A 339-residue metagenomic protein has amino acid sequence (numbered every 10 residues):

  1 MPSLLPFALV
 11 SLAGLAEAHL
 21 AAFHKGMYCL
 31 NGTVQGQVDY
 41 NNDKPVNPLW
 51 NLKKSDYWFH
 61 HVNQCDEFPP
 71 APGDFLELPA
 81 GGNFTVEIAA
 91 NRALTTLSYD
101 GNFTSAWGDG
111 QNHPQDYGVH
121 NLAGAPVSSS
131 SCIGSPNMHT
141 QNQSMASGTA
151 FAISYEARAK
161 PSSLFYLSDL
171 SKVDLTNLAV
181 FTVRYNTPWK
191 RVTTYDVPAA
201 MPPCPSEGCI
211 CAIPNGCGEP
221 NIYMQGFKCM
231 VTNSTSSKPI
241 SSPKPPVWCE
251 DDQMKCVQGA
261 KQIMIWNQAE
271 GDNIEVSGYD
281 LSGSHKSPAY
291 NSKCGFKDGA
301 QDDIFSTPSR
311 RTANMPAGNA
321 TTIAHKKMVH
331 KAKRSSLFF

Functional and structural regions predicted by a protein language model:
P2-P6, G14-D196, G216-F339: Peripheral, solvent-exposed domain-edge segments that often transition into intrinsically disordered/low-complexity
T85, G208-I210: Short, conserved beta-strand segments of beta-strand-rich sandwich/propeller modules, principally
P198-P205: Short, surface-exposed loop/turn segments at beta-strand-coil junctions that are enriched for proline with nearby
